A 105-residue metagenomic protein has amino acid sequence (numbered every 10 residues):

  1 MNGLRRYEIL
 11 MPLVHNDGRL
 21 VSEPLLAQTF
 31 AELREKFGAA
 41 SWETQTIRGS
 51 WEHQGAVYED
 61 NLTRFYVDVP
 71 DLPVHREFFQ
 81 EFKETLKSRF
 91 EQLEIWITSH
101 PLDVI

Functional and structural regions predicted by a protein language model:
M1-I105: Positively charged, small/polar-rich N-terminal and surface patches that mediate targeting and assembly and bind
